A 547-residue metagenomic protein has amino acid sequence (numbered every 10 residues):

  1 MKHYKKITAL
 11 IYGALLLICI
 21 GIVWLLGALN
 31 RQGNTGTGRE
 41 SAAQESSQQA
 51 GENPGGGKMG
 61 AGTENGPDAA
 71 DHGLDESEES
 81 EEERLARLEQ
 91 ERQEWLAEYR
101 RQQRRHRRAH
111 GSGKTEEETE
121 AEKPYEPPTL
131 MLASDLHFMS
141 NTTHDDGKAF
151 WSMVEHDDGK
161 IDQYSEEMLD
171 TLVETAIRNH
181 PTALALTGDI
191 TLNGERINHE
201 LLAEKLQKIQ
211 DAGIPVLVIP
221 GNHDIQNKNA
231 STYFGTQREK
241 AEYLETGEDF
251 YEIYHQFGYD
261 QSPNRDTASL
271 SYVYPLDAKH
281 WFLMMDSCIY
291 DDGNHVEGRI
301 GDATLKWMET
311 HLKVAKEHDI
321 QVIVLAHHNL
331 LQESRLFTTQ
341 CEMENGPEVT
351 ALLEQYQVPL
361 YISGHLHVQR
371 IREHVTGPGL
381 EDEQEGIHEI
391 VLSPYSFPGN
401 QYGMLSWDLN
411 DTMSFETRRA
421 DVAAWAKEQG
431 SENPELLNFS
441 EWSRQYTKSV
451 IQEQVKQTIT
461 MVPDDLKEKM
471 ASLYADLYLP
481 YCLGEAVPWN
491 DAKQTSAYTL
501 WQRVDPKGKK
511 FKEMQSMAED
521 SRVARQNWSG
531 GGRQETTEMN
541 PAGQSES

Functional and structural regions predicted by a protein language model:
M1-L15: N-terminal Sec-pathway targeting helices
G38, G73-D75, E89-R196: N-terminal active-site segment of His-dependent metallophosphoesterases
P127-S140, H280-Y290, L325, H388-S393 (+1 more regions): Active-site-proximal beta-strand elements of phosphoester/diester hydrolases
M139-T142, L192-G194, N222-A230, Y290-G293 (+3 more regions): Active-site environment of divalent metal-dependent phosphoester hydrolases
I177-A183, W281-L283, H295-H388: His/acidic metal-ligating clusters that form di-metal
T187-L206, N227-G247, S334-E342, R370-G379: Metal-dependent catalytic neighborhoods of phosphoester/phosphodiester hydrolases
L201-K306, E383-H388, M404, L409 (+1 more regions): Extended active-site neighborhood of metal-dependent phosphoesterases/phosphodiesterases
D408-S547: A short C-terminal boundary segment appended to hydrolase-like catalytic domains
